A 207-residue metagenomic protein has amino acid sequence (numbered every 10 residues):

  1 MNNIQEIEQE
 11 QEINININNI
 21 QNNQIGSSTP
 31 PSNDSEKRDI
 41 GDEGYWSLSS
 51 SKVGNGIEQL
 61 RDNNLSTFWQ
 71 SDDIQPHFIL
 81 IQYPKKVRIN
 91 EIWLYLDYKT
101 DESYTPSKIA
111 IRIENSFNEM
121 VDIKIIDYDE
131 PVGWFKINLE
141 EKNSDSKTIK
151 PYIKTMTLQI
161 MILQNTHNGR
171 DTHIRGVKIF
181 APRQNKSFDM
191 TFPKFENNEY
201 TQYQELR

Functional and structural regions predicted by a protein language model:
M1-Q82, S103-Y104, F188-R207: Disordered, acidic Ser/Thr/Pro-rich linker "stalks" and the adjacent N-terminal cap of the next globular domain
F78-I81, I89-Y95, I137-P182: Hydrophobic/aromatic beta-strand segments within beta-rich folds
K86-V87, D97-P106, H167-N168: Extended, low-complexity, turn-rich repeat/linker tracts enriched in Gly/Pro/Ser/Thr and Asp/Glu that occur
I89, N168-R207: Exposed low-complexity, polar/acidic, P/S/T/G-rich flexible segments that act as propeptides, protease-susceptible
W93-Y95, P106-K108, I123-I126, T172-G176 (+1 more regions): Short coil/turn segments at secondary-structure boundaries
Y95-D97, R112-S116, F180: Predominantly extracellular/luminal cell-surface or secreted proteins
E102-F117: Short, surface-exposed beta-strand/strand-loop-strand elements in extracellular ectodomains
N118-K147: Extracellular carbohydrate recognition and processing domains and analogous Trp-centered ligand-binding platforms
